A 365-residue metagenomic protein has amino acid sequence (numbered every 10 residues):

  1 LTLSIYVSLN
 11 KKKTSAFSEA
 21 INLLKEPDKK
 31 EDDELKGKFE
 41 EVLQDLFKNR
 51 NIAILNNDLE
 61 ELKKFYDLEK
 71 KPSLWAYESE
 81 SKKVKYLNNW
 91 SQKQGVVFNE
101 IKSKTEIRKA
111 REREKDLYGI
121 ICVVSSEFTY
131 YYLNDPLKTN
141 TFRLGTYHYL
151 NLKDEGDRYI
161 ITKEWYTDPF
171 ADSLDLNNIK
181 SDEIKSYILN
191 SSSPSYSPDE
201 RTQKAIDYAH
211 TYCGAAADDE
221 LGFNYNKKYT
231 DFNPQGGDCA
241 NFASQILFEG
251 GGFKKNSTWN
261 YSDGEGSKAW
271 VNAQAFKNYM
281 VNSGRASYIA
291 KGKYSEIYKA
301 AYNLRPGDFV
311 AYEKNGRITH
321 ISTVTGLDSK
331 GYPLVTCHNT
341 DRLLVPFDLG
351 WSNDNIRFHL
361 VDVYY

Functional and structural regions predicted by a protein language model:
L1-L35, D175-T202, I206: Juxtamembrane and targeting peptides
V7, S18-I21, L137-S191, P333-H338: Short beta-strand edge/turn micro-motifs at domain boundaries
A20-K93, T211, E249: Core segments of small alpha/beta cavity-forming domains
K82-N134: Surface-exposed, charged secondary-structure patches
V97, R108, G264-L334: ...with weaker cross-activation on analogous glycine-rich loops/strands in unrelated enzymes
K104-A110, T146-K153, S322: Hydrophobic/aromatic beta-strand elements that line small-molecule binding cavities or substrate pockets in beta-rich
Y187-W270: N-terminal capping segments
L334-T340, F347-Y365: Low-complexity, Gly/Ser/Thr/Pro-rich intrinsically disordered linker/tail segments
